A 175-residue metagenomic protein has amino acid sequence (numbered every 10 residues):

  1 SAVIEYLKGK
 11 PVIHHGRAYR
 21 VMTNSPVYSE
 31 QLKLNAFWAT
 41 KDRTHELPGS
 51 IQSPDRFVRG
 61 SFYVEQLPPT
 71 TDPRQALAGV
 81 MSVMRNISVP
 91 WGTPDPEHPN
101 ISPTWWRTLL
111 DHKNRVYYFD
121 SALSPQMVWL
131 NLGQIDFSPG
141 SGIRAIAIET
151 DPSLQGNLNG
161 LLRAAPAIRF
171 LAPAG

Functional and structural regions predicted by a protein language model:
S1-G175: C-terminal, well-structured catalytic/ligand-binding subdomain of enzymes
